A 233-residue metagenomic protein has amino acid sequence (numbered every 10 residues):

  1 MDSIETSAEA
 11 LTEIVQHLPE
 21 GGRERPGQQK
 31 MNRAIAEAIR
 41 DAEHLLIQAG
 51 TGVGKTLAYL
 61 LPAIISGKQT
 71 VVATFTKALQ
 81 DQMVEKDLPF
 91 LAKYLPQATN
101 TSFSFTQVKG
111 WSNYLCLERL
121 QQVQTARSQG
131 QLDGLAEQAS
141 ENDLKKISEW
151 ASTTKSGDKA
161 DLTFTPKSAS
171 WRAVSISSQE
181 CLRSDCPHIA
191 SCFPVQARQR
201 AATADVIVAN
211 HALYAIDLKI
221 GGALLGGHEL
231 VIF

Functional and structural regions predicted by a protein language model:
M1-Q16, T70-D205: A substrate-engagement module of RecA-like helicase motors
D2-L46: Conserved pre-motif I regulatory segment
G22-E24, Q48-T51, L182-S191, A209-N210: Short, flexible loop segments at the rims of nucleotide/cofactor-binding pockets, characterized by
A36-E37, T56-Q69, K86-F90: Walker A/P-loop NTP-binding motif
D41-Y59: Walker A/P-loop
H188-A197, A209-G226: Conserved RecA-like ASCE ATPase "motif II neighborhood" in helicase/translocase motors
G226-F233: SF2 helicase catalytic motif II
